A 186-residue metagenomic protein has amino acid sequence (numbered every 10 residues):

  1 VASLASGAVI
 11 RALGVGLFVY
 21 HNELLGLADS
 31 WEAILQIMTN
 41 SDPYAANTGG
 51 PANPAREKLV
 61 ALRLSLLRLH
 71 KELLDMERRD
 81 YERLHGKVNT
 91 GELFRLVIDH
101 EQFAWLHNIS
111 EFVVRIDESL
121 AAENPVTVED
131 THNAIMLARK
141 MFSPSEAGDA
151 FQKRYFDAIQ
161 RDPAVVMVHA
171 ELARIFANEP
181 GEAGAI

Functional and structural regions predicted by a protein language model:
V1-I37: N-terminal amphipathic/basic-hydrophobic helices that include classical n-h-c signal peptides and signal-anchor
I37-I186: Surface-exposed peri-terminal alpha-helical interaction modules
